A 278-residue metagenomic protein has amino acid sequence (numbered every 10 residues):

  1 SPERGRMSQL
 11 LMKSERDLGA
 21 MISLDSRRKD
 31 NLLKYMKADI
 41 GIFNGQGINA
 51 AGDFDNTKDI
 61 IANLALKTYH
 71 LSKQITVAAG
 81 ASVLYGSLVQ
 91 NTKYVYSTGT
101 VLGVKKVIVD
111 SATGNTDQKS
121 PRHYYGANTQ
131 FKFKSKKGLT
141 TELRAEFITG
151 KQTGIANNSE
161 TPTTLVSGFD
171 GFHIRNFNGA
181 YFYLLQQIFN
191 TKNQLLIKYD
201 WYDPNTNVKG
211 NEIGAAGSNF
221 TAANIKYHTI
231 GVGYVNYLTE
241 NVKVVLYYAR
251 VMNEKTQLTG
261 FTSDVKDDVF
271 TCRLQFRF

Functional and structural regions predicted by a protein language model:
S1-A65, V95-A112, Q275: Surface-exposed coil loops of outer-membrane beta-barrel proteins
I75-Y85, Q90-F278: Outer-membrane beta-barrel pore domains
